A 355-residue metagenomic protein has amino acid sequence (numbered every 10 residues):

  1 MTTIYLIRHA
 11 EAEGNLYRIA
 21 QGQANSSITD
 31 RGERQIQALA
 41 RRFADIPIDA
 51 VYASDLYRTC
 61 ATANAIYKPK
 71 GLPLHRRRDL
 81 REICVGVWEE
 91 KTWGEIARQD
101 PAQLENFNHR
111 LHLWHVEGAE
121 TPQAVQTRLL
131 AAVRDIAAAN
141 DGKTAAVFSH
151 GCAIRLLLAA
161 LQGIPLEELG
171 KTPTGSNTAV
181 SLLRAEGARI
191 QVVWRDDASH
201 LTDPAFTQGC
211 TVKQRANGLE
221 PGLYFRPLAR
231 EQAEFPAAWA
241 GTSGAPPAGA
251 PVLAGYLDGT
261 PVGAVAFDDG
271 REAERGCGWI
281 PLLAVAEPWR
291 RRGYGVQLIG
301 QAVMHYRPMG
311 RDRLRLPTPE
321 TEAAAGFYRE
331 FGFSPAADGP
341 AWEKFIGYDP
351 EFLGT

Functional and structural regions predicted by a protein language model:
I7-L72, R76: Active-site-proximal alpha-helix that buttresses catalytic centers in soluble enzyme cores
R31, W289, G293-Q301: Conserved acetyl-CoA pyrophosphate-binding loop and the N-cap/start of the following alpha-helix in GNAT-like
C60, L130-R189: Active-site-adjacent alpha-helix immediately C-terminal to a catalytic or transition-state-stabilizing loop
K70-R128: Phosphate-handling substructures
V87-E95, A160-A233, F352-T355: Acidic, low-complexity terminal tails and accessory targeting/binding regions of phosphate-metabolizing enzymes
L157, V296, P308, E320-D338: Conserved active-site alpha-helix within GNAT-family acetyltransferase domains
R230-P281, A286, H305: Acetyl-CoA-dependent GNAT
R315-A325, A341-Y348: Conserved beta-strand-loop-alpha-helix junction that forms the acyl-donor binding cleft
